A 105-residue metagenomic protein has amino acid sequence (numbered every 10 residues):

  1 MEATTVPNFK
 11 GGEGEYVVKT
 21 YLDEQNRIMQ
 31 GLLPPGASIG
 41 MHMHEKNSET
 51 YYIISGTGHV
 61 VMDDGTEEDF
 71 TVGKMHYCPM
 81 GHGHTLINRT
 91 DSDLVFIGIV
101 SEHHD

Functional and structural regions predicted by a protein language model:
M1-R27, G40-M41: A short, N-terminal "cap"/entry segment at the start of jelly-roll beta-barrel domains of the cupin/DSBH fold
M29-H44: Conserved short histidine dyad/triad with adjacent acidic residue
P35, K46-N47, T66, H82-G83 (+1 more regions): A generic "binding-loop/recognition-motif" signal
S38-I39, G56-V61: Short beta-strand segments in beta-sandwich/barrel cores
K46-S48, Y52-G58: Glycine- and acidic-residue-biased ligand/ion/polar-headgroup-sensing regions
D64-M80: Short acidic-glycine-tyrosine-enriched beta hairpin
M80-D105: Ligand-binding loop in jelly-roll beta-barrel domains
